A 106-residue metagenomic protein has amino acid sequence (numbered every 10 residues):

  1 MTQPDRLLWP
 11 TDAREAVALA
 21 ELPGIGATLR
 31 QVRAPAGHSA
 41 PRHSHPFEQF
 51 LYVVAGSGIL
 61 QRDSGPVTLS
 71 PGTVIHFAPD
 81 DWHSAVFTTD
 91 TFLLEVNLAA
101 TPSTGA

Functional and structural regions predicted by a protein language model:
M1-Q31, P41-R42, A106: A short, N-terminal "cap"/entry segment at the start of jelly-roll beta-barrel domains of the cupin/DSBH fold
S39-A40, G56-Q61, I75: Short beta-strand segments in beta-sandwich/barrel cores
H43-H45, H83: Histidine-centered divalent metal-coordination motifs
H45-L60: Short, conserved beta-strand element in jelly-roll/cupin
V54-A55, S70-P71, T89: A cytosolic small-molecule/anion-sensing beta-strand core signal
Q61-G65, T88: Short strand-coil-strand connectors
S64-P79: Short acidic-glycine-tyrosine-enriched beta hairpin
P79-S103: Ligand-binding loop in jelly-roll beta-barrel domains
